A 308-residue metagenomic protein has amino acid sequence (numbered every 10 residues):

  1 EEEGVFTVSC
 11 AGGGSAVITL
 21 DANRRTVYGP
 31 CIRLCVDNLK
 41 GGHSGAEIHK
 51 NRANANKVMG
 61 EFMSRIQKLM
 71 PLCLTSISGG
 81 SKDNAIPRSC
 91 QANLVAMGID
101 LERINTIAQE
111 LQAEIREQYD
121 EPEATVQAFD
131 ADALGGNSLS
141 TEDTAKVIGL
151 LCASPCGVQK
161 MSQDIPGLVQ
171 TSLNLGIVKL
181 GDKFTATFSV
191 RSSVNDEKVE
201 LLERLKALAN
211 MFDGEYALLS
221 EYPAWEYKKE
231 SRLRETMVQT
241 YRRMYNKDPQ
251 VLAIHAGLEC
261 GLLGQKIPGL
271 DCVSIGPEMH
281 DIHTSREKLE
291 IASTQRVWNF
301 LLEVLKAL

Functional and structural regions predicted by a protein language model:
E1-G4, K40, P223, G276-D281: Acidic, glycine-rich active-site loops and adjacent beta-strand->loop/helix elements that engage anionic groups
E1-R191: Midchain, well-structured core segments that form catalytic/ion-binding scaffolds
E47, N51-A55, A96, D100 (+9 more regions): Catalytic cores of large soluble enzymes that bind and process phosphate-bearing ligands
R52-L69, G98-D100, E142-C152, Q159-Q163 (+4 more regions): His/Asp/Glu-rich mid-to-C-terminal helical/loop segments that flank catalytic regions of hydrolases
N54, E61-I77, Y227-L270: Active-site-adjacent substrate-binding region of metalloamidase/peptidase-like peptide-processing proteins
N105, Q109-R116, K206-N210, V238 (+2 more regions): Class I S-adenosyl-L-methionine
Q163, Q170-T185, S189, Y245-E303: Zn-dependent metallopeptidase/amidohydrolase metal-coordination segment
L168-A256: Substrate-recognition/cap regions that form aromatic- and gly/pro-loop-enriched pockets for small-molecule ligands
